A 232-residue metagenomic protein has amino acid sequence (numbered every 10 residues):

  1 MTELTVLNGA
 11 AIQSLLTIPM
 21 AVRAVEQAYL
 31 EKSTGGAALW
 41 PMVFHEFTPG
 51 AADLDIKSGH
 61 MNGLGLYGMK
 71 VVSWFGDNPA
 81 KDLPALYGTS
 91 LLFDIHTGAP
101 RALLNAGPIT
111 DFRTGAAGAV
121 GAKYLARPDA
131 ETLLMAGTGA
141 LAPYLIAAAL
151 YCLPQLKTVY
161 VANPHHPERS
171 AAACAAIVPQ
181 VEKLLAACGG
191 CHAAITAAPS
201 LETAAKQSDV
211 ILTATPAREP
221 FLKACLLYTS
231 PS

Functional and structural regions predicted by a protein language model:
M1-D111, A117-A119, A126-D129: N-terminal ligand-binding/catalytic initiation module
G118, A130-L150, N163-H165: Glycine-rich adenosine-cofactor-binding loop
P154-L184: NAD(P)-binding Rossmann-fold cofactor-contacting core
C191-Q207, A224: Short acidic low-complexity segments
R218-L227: Rossmann-fold NAD(P) dinucleotide-binding segment
Y228-S232: Conserved small/polar residues in nucleotide/adenosyl-binding loops
